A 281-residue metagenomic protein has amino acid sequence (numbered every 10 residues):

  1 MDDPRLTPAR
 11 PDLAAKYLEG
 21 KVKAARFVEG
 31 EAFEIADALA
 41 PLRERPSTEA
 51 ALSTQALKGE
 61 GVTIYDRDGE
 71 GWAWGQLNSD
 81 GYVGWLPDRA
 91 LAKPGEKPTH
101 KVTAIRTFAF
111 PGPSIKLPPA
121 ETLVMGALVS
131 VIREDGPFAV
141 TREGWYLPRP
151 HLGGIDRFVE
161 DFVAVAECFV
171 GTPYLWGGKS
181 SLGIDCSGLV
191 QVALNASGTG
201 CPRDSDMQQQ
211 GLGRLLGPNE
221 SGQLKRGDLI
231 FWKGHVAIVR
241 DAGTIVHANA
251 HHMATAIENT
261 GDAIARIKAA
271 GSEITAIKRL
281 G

Functional and structural regions predicted by a protein language model:
M1-E31, S47, T54, E60-T63 (+5 more regions): Boundary regions of SH3-family modules and the immediately adjacent low-complexity/disordered segments in eukaryotic
M1-G30, D37, R45, T199 (+2 more regions): N-terminal non-globular leader segments, chiefly Sec-dependent signal peptides
D37-S47, K101-S114, S205-P218: Short, structured beta-strand/loop micro-motifs enriched in basic residues and often containing a Trp
A50, A56, L123, Q223-L224 (+1 more regions): Short, well-ordered loop/turn sites that connect or cap secondary structure elements
D66, R133, K233-G234, N249: Conserved "cap/hinge" positions at secondary-structure junctions
H151-L152, Q210, R214-P218, R240-G281: Aromatic- and glycine-rich peptidoglycan recognition patches
Y174-G188, V192-K225: Catalytic cysteine-centered active-site loop
L229, G234-T244: Catalytic nucleophile-His microenvironment captured as a short glycine-rich beta-strand/loop that brackets
